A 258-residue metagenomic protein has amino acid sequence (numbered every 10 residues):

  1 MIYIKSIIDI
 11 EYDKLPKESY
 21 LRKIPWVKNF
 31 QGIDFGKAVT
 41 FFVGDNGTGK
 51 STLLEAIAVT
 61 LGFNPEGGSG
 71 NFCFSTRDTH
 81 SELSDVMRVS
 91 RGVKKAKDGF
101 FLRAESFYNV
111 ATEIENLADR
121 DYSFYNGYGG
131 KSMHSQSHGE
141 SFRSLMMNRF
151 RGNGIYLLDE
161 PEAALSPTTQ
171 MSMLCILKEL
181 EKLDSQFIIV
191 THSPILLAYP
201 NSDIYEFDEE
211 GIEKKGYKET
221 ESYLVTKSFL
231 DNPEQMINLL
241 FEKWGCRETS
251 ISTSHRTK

Functional and structural regions predicted by a protein language model:
M1-Q31, G36: N-terminal pre-Walker A segment at the start of P-loop NTPase domains
V39, T52-D119: ABC ATPase nucleotide-binding domain signature region
F42: Hydrophobic anchor at the beta1->P-loop junction of P-loop NTPases
D45-N46: The conserved Walker
G49: Conserved glycine(s) of the Walker
Y128, S132, Q136-E160, T168-L180: GG-anchored amphipathic helix commonly corresponding to the ABC/SMC/Rad50 NBD signature/C-loop
T168, S172-Q186, S193-K258: C-terminal lobe/lid and adjacent interdomain/linker elements of RecA-like ASCE P-loop ATPase modules
